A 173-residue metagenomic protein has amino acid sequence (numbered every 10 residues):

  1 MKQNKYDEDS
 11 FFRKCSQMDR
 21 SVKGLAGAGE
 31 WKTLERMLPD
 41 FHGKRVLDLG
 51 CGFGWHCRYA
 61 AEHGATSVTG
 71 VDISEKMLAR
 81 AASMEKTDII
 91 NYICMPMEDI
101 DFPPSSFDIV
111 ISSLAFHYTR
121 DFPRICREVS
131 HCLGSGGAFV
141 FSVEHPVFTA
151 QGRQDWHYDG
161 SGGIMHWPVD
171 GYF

Functional and structural regions predicted by a protein language model:
M1-F41, W55-Y59, R80: Conserved class I S-adenosyl-L-methionine
D40-F41, P104, C126: A short, aliphatic-rich alpha-helical micro-motif
G43-R45: Nucleotide donor/acceptor-binding cores
L47-L49, F53-D99: Class I SAM-dependent methyltransferase SAM/SAH-binding core
E98-V110: A short acidic, Gly/Pro-enriched loop at the edge of an enzyme's catalytic core that lines a small-molecule cofactor
D108-P123: A short SAM/SAH-binding and catalytic strip from SAM-dependent methyltransferases
P123-A138: A short glycine-rich, Lys/Arg-flanked "PGG" loop and its adjoining helix->strand segment in the class I
A138-F173: Conserved class I S-adenosyl-L-methionine
